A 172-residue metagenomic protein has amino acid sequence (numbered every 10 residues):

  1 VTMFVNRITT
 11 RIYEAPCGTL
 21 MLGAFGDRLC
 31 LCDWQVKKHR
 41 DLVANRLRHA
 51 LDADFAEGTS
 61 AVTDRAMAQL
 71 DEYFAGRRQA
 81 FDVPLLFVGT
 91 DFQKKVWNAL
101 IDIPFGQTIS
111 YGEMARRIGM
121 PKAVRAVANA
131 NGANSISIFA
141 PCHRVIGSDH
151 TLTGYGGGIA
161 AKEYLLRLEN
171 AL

Functional and structural regions predicted by a protein language model:
V1-P121, L168-L172: Basic nucleic-acid-binding alpha-helical/helix-turn surface characteristic of O6-alkylguanine DNA
N45, A128, E163: Active-site phosphate/pyrophosphate- and oxyanion-stabilizing loops and adjacent acidic/basic residues in soluble
L100, V124-A133: Major-groove recognition helix of helix-turn-helix-like DNA-binding domains
P104, S135-I138: Histidine- and aromatic-rich ligand-binding microenvironments
I138-V145: Short Lys/Arg-enriched helix C-cap and helix-to-coil transition segments that create basic nucleic-acid-contact patches
S148-L172: …primarily DNA-binding HTH/wHTH and HhH modules…
